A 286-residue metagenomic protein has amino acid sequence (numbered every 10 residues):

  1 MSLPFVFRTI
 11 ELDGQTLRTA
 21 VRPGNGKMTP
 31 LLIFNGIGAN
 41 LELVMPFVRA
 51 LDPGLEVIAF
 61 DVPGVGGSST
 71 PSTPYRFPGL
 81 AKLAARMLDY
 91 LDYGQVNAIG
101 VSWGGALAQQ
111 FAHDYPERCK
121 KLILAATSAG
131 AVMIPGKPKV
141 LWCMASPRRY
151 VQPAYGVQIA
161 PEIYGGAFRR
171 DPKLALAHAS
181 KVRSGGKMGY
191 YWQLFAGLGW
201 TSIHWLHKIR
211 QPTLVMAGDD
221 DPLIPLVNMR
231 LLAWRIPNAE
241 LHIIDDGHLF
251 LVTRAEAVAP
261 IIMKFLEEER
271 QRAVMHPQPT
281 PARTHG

Functional and structural regions predicted by a protein language model:
Q15-G67: Conserved HGGG/HGGXW glycine-rich cap/lid loop of the alpha/beta-hydrolase fold
A59-I99: Active-site loop/oxyanion-hole signature of alpha/beta-hydrolase fold enzymes
G100, G104, A108: Gly/Ala-rich beta-loop-alpha elbow adjacent to hydrolase catalytic centers
Q109, H113, C119-R149: Flexible "cap/lid" loop of the alpha/beta hydrolase fold
M133-P135, P153-W205: Conserved alpha/beta-hydrolase catalytic His-Asp/Glu region
I209, V215-A217, D221: Short beta-strand/loop motif that positions the catalytic acidic residue of the alpha/beta-hydrolase fold
P222-N228: Conserved alpha/beta-hydrolase "acid-adjacent" motif
A239-G286: Catalytic active-site module of serine/aspartate enzymes centered on a nucleophile-bearing elbow/loop
